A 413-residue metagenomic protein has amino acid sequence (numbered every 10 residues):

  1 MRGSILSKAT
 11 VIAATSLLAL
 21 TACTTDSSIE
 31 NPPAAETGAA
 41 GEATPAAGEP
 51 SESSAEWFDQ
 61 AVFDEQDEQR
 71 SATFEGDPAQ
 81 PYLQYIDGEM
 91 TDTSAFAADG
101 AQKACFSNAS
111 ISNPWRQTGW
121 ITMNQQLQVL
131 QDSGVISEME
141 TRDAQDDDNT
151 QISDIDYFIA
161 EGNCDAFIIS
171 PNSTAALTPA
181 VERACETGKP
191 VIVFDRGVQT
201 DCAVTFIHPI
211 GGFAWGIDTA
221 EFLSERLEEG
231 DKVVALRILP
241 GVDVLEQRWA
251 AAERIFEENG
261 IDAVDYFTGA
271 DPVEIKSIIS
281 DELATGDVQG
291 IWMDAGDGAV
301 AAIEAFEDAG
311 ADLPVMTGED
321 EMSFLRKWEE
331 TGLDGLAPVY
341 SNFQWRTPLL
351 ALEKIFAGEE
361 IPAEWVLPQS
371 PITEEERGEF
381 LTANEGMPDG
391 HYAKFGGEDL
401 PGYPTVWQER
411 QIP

Functional and structural regions predicted by a protein language model:
M1-T21: Sec-dependent bacterial lipoprotein signal peptides
R2-I5, A22-P413: A residue-level marker of the well-folded mature domains of exported/periplasmic proteins
